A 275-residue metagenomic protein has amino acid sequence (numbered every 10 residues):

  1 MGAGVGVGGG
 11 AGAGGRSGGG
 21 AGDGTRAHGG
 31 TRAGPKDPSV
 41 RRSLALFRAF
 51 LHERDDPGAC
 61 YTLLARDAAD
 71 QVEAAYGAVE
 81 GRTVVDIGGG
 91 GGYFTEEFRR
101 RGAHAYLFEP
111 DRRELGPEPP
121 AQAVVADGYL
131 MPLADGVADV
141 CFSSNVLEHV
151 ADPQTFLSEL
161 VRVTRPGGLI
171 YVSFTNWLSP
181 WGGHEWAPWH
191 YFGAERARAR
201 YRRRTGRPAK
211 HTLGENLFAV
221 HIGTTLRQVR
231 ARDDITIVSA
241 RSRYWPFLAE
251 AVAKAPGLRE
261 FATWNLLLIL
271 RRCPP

Functional and structural regions predicted by a protein language model:
G2-G6, R16, G20, G24-L130 (+4 more regions): Conserved N-terminal segment of class I S-adenosyl-L-methionine
G10-G12: Long, low-complexity Q/N-rich tracts
D56-L63, E148, L213-N216: Short, surface-exposed alpha-helical recognition segments that flank or form part of ligand/macromolecule-binding
L130, E148, S179: Active-site micro-motifs of SAM-dependent methyltransferase domains
V140-A151: A short SAM/SAH-binding and catalytic strip from SAM-dependent methyltransferases
A151-E159, R165, L169-P274: S-adenosyl-L-methionine-dependent methyltransferase catalytic module, highlighting the catalytic core
